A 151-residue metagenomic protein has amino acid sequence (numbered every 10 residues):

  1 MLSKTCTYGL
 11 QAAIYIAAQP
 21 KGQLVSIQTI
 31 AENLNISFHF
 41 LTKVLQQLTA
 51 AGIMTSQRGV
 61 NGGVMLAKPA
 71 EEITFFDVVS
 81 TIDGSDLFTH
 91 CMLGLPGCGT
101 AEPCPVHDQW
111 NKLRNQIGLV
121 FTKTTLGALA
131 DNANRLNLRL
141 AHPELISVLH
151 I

Functional and structural regions predicted by a protein language model:
G9-K21: Short amphipathic alpha-helical interface segments
Q23-Q28: Short acidic, hydrophobic short linear motifs in intrinsically disordered regions
T29-N35: A short alpha-helical element within helix-turn-helix/winged-helix DNA-binding domains across DNA-binding proteins
E32, T49-A50: Alpha-helical residues within the helix-turn-helix
H39: Key DNA-contact positions within bacterial/archaeal DNA-binding proteins
A51-L66: Beta-hairpin "wing" of winged helix-turn-helix
A70-L93, V106-Q116: Conserved segment of winged-helix/HTH DNA-binding domains
M92-I151: C-terminal regulatory/oligomerization modules of transcriptional regulators
